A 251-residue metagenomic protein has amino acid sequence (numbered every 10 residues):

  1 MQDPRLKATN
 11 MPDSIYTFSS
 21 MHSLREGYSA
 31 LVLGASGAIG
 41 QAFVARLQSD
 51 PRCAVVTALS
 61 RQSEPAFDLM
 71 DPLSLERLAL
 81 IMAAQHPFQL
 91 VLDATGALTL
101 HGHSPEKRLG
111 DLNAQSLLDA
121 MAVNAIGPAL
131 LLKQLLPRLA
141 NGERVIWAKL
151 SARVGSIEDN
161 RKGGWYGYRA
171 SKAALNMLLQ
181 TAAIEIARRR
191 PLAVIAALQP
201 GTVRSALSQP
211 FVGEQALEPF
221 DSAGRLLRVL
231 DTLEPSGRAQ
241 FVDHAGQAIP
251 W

Functional and structural regions predicted by a protein language model:
L33-R46: N-terminal Rossmann NAD(P)H-binding glycine-rich loop of SDR-like oxidoreductase domains
D50, Q134-E143, R189: A short helix-coil junction within the Rossmann-fold of NAD(P)-dependent oxidoreductases
S60-L75: Rossmann-fold cofactor-recognition segment
L98-H101, P105-A120, N141-Q180, I184-R188: Catalytic loop of short-chain dehydrogenase/reductase
A129, A173-I184, F220-L227: Conserved active-site helix of classical SDR/Rossmann-fold NAD(P)-dependent CH-OH oxidoreductases
G155-I157, T181, R190-G213: Flexible, glycine-rich beta-alpha linker
A197, S205, Q209-W251: C-terminal helical subdomain
